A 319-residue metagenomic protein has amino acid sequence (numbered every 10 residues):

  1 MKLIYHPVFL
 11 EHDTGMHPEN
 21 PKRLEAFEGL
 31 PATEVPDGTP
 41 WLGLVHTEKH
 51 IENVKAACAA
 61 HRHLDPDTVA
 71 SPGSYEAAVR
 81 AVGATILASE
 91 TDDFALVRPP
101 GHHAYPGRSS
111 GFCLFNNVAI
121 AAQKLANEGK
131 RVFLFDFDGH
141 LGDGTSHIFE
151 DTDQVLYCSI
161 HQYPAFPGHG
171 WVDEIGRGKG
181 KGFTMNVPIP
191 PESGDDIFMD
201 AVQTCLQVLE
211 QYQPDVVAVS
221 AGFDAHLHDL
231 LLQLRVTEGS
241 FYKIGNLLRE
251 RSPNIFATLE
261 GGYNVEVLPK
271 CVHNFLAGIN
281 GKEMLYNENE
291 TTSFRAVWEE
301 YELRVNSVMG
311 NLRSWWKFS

Functional and structural regions predicted by a protein language model:
M1-S319: HDAC/HDAC-like amidohydrolase catalytic core signature
